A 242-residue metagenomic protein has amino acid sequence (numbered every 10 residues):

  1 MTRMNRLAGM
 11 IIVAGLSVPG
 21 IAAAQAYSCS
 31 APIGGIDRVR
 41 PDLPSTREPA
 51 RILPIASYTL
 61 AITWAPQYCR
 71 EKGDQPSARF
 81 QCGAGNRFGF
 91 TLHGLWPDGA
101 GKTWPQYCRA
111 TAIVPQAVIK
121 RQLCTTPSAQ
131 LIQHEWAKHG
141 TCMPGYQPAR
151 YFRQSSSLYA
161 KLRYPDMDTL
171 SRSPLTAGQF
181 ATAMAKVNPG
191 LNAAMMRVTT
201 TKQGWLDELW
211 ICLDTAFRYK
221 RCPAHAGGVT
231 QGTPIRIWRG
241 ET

Functional and structural regions predicted by a protein language model:
M1-M10: Bacterial N-terminal signal peptides that target proteins for export
G15: Functional cleft and adjacent loop/helix regions within the main domain that mediate ligand binding or catalysis
P19-I21: N-terminal signal peptide c-region/cleavage motif recognized by signal peptidases
Q25-E71: N-terminal module-boundary/linker segments of secreted carbohydrate-active enzymes
G73-T242: Domain-level detector of nuclease and nuclease-like folds in predominantly extracellular/periplasmic contexts
